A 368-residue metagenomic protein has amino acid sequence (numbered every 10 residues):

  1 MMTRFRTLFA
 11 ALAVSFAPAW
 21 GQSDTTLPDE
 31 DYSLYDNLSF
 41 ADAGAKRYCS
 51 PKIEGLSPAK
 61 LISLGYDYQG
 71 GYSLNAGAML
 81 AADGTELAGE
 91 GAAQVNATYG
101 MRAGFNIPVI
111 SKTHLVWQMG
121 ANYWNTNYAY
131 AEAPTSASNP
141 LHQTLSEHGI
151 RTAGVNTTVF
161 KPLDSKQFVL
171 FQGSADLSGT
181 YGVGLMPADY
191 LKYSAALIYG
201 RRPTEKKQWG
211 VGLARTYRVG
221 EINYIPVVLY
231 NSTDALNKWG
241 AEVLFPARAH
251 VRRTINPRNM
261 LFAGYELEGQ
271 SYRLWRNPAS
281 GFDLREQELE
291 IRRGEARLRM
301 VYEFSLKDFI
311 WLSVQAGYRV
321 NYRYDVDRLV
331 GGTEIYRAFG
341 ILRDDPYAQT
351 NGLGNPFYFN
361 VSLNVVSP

Functional and structural regions predicted by a protein language model:
A19-G65: Sec-dependent signal peptide cleavage junction
L56-I62, T113-M119, S165-F171, E205-W209 (+4 more regions): Outer-envelope beta-barrel architecture signal
Y66-Y72, A121-A129, A175-Y181, L213-V219 (+5 more regions): Transmembrane beta-strands of outer-membrane beta-barrel pores
Q69-T98, S138-L145: Surface-exposed strand-loop-strand hairpins of Gram-negative outer-membrane beta-barrel proteins
S73-A82, T135-A137, L244-V330, A348-F359: Outer-membrane beta-barrel translocator/channel fold
V95-M101, E147-A153, P187-Y193, I222-P226 (+4 more regions): Residues that define the transmembrane beta-barrel architecture of outer-membrane proteins
F105-V109, T157-K161, R201, S232-D234 (+5 more regions): Residue-level signature of outer-membrane beta-barrel architecture
V227-N231, Y302, G352-P368: Outer-membrane beta-barrel "beta-signal"
